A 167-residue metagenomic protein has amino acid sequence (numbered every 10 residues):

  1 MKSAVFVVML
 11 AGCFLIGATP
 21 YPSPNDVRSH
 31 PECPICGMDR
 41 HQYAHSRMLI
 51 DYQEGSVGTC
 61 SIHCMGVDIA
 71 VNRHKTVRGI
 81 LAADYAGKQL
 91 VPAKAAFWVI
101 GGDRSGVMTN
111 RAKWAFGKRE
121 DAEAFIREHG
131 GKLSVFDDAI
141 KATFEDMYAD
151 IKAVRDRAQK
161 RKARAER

Functional and structural regions predicted by a protein language model:
V5-F14: Bacterial N-terminal signal peptides
T19-K75: N-terminal secretory signal peptides
M65-R73, G79-L81, Q89, W98: Mature extracytoplasmic domains of secretory-pathway proteins
A83-D146, D150: Thiol/selenol-based redox catalytic cores and closely related redox-interacting motifs
D146-R167: A cross-kingdom feature marking charged/low-complexity
